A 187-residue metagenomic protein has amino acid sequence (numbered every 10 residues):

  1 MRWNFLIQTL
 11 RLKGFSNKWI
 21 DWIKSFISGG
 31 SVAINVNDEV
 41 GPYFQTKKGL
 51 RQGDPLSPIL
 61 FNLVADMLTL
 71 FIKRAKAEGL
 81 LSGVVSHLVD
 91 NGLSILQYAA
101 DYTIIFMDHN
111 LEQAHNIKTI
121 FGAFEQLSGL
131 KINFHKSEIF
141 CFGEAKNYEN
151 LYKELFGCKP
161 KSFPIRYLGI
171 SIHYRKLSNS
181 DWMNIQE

Functional and structural regions predicted by a protein language model:
M1-E187: Nucleotidyl polymerases of mobile genetic elements and RNA viruses
